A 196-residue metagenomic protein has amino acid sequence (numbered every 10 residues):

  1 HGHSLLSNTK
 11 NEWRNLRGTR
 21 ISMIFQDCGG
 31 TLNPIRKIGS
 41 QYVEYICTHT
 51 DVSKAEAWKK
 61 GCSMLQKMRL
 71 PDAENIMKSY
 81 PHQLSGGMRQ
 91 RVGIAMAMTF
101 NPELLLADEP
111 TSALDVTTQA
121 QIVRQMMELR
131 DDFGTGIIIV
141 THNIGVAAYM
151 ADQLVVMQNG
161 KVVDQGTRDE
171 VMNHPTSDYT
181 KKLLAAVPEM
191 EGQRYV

Functional and structural regions predicted by a protein language model:
S4-S22, S40, T48, E170-P175: ABC ATPase NBD coupling module
E56-N75, L184-A185: Conserved ABC ATPase "signature" region
T99-E103: A short, proline-enriched helix->beta-strand linker immediately N-terminal to the Walker B motif in ABC-type P-loop
A120-F133, G145: Helical segment within the ABC ATPase nucleotide-binding domain
A147-Y149: A short, surface-exposed alpha-helical micro-motif characterized by mixed small hydrophobic and charged/polar residues
Q165-G166: ABC ATPase "signature
